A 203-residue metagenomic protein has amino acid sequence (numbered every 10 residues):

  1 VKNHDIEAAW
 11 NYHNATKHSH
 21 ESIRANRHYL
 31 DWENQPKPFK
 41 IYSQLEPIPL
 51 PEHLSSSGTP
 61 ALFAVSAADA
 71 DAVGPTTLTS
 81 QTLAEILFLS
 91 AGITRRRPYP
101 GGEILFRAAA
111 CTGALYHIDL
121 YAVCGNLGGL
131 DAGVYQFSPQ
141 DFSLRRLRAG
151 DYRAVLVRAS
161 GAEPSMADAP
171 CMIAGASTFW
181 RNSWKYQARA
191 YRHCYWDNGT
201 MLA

Functional and structural regions predicted by a protein language model:
V1-A203: N-terminal accessory segments that position/regulate proteins before the catalytic core
